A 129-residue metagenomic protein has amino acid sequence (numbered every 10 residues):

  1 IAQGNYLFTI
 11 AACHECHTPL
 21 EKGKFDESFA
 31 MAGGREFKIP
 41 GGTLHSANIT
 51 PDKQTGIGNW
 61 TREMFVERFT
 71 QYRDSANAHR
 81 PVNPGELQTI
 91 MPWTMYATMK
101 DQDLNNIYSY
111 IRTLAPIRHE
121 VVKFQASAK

Functional and structural regions predicted by a protein language model:
I1, F37, Y108-K129: Post-cleavage N-terminal segment of exported redox proteins
I1-T9, K22, T55: Electrostatic cytochrome c docking/interface patches
Y6-T18, M64-T70, N105-S109: C-type cytochrome heme c attachment motif
I10, L44-S46, E86: Extracytoplasmic
C16-K22, Q71, P92, R112-T113: Detector for the c-type heme attachment site
A30-A76, W93-L104: Electron-transfer interface patches adjacent to heme c in soluble/periplasmic c-type cytochromes and di-/multiheme
V66, V82, P92, Q125-A128: Interaction-mediating elements
S75-M99, H119-E120: A cross-kingdom feature marking solvent-exposed beta-strand/loop segments within repeated, beta-rich binding/scaffold
